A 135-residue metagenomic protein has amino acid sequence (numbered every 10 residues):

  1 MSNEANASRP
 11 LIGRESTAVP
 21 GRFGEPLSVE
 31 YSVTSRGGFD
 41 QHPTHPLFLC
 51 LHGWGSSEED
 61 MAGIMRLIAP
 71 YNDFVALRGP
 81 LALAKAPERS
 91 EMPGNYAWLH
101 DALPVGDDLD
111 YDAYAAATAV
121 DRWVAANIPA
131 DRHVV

Functional and structural regions predicted by a protein language model:
M1-P43: Alpha/beta-hydrolase fold catalytic core
E25-D131: Serine-hydrolase catalytic machinery in alpha/beta-hydrolase-like enzymes
V134-V135: Conserved alpha/beta-hydrolase fold motif
